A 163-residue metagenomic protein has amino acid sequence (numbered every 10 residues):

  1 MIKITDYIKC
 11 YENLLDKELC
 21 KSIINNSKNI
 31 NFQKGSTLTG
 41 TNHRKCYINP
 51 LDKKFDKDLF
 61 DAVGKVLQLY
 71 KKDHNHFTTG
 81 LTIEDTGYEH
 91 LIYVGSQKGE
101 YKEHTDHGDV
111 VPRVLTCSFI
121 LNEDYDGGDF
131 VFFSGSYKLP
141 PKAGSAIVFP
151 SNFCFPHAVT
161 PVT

Functional and structural regions predicted by a protein language model:
M1-A146, C154-T163: Fe(II)/2-oxoglutarate oxygenase catalytic core
